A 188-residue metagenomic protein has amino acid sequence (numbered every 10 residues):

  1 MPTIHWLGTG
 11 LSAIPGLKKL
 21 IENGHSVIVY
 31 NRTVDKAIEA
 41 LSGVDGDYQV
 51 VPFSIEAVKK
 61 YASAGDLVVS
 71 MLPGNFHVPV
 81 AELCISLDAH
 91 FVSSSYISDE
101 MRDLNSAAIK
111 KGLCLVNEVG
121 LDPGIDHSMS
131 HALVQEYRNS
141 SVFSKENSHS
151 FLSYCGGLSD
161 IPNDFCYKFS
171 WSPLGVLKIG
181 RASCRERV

Functional and structural regions predicted by a protein language model:
I4-T9: Conserved N-terminal Rossmann-fold NAD(P)-binding element of oxidoreductases
L11-A13: Hydrophobic/small residue at the entry helix of a nucleotide-binding pocket
V27-L41: NAD(P)-binding Rossmann-fold cofactor-contacting core
V44-I55: Rossmann-fold cofactor-recognition segment
D66-M71, F91-S93: N-terminal Rossmann-like NAD(P) cofactor-binding module of classical short-chain dehydrogenase/reductase
L83-M101: ADP-ribose/adenylate-binding Rossmann-like module
S95-N117: Rossmann-fold NAD(P)-binding glycine/threonine-rich loop
L113-R187: Rossmann-like dinucleotide-binding core of oxidoreductases
